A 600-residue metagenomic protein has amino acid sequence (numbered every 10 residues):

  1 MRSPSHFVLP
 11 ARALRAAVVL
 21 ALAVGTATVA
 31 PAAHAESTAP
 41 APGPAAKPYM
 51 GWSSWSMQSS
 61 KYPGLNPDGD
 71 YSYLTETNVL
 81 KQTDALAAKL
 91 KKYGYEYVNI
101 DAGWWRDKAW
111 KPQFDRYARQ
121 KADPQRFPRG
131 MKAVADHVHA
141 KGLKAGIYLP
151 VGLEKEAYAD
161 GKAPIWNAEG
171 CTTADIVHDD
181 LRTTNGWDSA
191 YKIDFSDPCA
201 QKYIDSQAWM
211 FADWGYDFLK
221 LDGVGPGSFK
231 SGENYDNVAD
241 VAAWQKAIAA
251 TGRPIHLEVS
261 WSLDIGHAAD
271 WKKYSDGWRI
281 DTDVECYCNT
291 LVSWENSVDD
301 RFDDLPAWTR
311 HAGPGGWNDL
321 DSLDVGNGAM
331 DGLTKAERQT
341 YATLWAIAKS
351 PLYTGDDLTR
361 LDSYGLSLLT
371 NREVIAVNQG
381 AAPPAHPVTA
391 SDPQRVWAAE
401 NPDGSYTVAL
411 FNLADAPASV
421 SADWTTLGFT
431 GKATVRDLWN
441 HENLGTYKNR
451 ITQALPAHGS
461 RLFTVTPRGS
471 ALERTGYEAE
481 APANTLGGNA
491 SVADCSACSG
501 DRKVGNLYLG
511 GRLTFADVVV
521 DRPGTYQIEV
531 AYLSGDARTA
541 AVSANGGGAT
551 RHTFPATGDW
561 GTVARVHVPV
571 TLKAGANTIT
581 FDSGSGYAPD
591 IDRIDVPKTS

Functional and structural regions predicted by a protein language model:
R2-A35: Secretory targeting and sorting signals
E36-E76, V259: N-terminal module-boundary/linker segments of secreted carbohydrate-active enzymes
P48-S54, E96-D101, A145-L149, D217-D222 (+6 more regions): Structural recognition of the beta-strand scaffold that forms the well-ordered cores of secreted hydrolase catalytic
M57-N66, L74, Q82, L86-H137 (+1 more regions): Aromatic-lined carbohydrate-binding/catalytic grooves of carbohydrate-active enzymes
L143-Y158, Q245, A249-G266: Aromatic-lined carbohydrate-recognition surfaces of secreted/lumenal glycan-active proteins
I176-R182, D194, S206, A250-D357: Glycan-recognition surfaces
Q339, W345-A348, Y353-G355, A390-F429 (+4 more regions): Carbohydrate-binding surface patches
A418, L427-V435, N449-L455, G459-S600: Extracytoplasmic
